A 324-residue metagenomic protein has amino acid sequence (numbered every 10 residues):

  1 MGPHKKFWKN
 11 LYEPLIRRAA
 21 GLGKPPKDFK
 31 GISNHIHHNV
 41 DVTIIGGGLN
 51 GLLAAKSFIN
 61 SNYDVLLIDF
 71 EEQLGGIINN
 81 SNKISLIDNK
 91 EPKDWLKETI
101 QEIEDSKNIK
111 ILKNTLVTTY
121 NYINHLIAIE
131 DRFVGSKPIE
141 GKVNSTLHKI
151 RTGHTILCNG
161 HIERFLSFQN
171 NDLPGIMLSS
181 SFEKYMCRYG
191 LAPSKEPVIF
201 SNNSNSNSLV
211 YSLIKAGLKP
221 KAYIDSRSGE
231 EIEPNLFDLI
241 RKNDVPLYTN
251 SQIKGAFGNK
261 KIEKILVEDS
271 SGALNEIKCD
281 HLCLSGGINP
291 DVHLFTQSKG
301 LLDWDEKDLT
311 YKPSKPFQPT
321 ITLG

Functional and structural regions predicted by a protein language model:
G2-G324: Residues forming the flavin
